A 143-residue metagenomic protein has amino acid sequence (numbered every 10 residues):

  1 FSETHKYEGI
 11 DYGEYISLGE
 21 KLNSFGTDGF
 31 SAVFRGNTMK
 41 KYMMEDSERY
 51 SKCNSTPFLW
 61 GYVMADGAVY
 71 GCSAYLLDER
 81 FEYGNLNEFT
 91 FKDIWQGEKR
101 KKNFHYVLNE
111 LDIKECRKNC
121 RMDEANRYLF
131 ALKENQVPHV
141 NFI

Functional and structural regions predicted by a protein language model:
F1-F89, L129-A131, V140-I143: Radical SAM enzyme [4Fe-4S]-AdoMet core and its adjacent flexible, acidic and glycine-rich loops/tails across
E48, Y75-D123: Membrane-interface junctions of multi-pass transporters
N126: Short, non-ligating residues that shape and space the ligands of small metal-coordination modules and catalytic
